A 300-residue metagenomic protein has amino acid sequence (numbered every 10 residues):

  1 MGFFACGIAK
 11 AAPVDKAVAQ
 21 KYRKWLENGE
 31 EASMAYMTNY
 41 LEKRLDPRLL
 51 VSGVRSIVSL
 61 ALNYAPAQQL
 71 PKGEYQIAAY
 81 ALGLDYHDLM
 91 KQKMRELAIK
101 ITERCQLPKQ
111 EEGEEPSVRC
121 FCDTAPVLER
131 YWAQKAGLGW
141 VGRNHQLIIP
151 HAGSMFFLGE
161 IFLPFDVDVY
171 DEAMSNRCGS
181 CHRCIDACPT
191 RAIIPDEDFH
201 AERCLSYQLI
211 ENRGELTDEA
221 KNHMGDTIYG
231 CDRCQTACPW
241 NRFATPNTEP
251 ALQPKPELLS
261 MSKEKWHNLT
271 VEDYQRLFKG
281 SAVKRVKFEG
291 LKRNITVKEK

Functional and structural regions predicted by a protein language model:
M1-R177: Auxiliary alpha/beta "docking" domains used to position bulky ligands
A5, R183-Y207, M224-L252: Iron-sulfur cluster-binding cysteine motifs and their immediate structural context in ferredoxin-like electron-transfer
A12-Q20, E202-E215, A244-E257: Flexible glycine/acidic-rich beta-alpha junction loops that bind and position SAM and/or redox cofactors in anaerobic
V58, I161, C188, I228 (+1 more regions): Residue-level signal for inorganic ion chemistry
E111-G113, V167-S175, P195, E215-L216 (+1 more regions): Inter-helical turn/loop segments and adjacent helix faces that build the functional surface of alpha-helical bundle
I149-E172, A201-A220, T270-Q275: Short, charged low-complexity linear segments at domain edges
L216-K300: Alpha-helical scaffold domains
